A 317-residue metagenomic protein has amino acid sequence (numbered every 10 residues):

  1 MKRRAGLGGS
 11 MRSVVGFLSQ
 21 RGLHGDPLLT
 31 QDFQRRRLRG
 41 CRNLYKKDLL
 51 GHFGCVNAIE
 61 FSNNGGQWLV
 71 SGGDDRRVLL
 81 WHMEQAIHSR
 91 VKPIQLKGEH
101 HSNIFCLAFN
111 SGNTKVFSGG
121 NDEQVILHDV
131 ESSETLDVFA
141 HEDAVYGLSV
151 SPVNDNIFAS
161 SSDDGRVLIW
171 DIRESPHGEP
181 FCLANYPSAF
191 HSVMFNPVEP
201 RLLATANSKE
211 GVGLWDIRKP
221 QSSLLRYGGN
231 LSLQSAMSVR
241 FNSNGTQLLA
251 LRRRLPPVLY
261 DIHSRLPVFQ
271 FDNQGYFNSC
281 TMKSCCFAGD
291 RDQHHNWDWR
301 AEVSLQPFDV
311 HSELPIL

Functional and structural regions predicted by a protein language model:
M1-F53: Intrinsically disordered terminal extensions that flank WD40 beta-propeller domains in eukaryotic WD-repeat scaffold
Y45, C55, G65, N103 (+10 more regions): WD40/WD-repeat beta-propeller blade-loop signature
L49-V56, K97-I104, F139-V145, A184-F190 (+2 more regions): WD40/WD-repeat beta-propeller blade N-cap
G54-N57, D75-L79, S102, D122-I126 (+6 more regions): Short coil/turn segments within WD40 beta-propeller repeats
I59-G66, L107-N113, S149-D155, M194-P200 (+2 more regions): Loop/turn segments within WD40 beta-propeller blades
G66-V70, N113-F117, V125-L127, E134-D137 (+7 more regions): Structural hallmark of WD40 beta-propellers
E84-A86, V130-S132, I172-S175, I217-P220 (+2 more regions): Short loop/turn segments that connect beta-strands within beta-propeller blades
P220-L317: Structured C-terminal portions of repeat-based eukaryotic scaffold domains
